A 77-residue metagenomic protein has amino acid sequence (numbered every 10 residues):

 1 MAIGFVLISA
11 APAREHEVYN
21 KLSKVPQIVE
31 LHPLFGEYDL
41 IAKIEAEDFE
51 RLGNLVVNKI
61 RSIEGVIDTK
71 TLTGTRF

Functional and structural regions predicted by a protein language model:
M1-F77: A compositional/biophysical signature of low hydrophobicity enriched in polar/charged and small residues
